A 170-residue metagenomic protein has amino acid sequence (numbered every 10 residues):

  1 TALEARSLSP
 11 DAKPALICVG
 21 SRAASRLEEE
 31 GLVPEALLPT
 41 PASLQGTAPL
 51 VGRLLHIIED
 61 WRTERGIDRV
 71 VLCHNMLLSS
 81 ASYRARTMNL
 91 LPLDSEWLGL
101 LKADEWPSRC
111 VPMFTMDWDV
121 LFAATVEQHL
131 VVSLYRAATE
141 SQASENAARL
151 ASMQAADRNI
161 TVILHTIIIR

Functional and structural regions predicted by a protein language model:
A2-R170: C-terminal beta-strand-loop-alpha-helix "lid" module of Rossmann-like NAD(P)-dependent dehydrogenases
